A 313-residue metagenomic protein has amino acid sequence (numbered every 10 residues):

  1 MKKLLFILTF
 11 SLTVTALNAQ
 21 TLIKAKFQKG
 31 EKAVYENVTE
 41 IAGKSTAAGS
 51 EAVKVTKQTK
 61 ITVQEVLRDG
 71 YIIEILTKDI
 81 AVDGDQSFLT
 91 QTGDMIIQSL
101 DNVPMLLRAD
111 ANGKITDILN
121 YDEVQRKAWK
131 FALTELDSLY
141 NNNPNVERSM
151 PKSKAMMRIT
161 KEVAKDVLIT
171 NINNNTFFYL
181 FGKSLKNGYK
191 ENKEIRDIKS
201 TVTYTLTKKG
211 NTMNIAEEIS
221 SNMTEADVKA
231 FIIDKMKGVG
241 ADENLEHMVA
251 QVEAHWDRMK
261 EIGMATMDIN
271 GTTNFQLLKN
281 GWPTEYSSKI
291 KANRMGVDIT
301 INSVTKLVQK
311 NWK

Functional and structural regions predicted by a protein language model:
M1-A25: Bacterial Sec-dependent N-terminal signal peptides
Q20-D110, D117, K183-K313: Acidic, serine/threonine-rich low-complexity disordered tracts
I115-Y121: Low-complexity, S/T/G/P-rich flexible repeat/linker segments used as non-globular hinges and stalks within
E123, K127, H255: Extracellular/lumenal and peripheral-membrane lipid-interaction modules
R148-K199, I262-N270: Alpha-helix-centered segments that form part of catalytic cores
